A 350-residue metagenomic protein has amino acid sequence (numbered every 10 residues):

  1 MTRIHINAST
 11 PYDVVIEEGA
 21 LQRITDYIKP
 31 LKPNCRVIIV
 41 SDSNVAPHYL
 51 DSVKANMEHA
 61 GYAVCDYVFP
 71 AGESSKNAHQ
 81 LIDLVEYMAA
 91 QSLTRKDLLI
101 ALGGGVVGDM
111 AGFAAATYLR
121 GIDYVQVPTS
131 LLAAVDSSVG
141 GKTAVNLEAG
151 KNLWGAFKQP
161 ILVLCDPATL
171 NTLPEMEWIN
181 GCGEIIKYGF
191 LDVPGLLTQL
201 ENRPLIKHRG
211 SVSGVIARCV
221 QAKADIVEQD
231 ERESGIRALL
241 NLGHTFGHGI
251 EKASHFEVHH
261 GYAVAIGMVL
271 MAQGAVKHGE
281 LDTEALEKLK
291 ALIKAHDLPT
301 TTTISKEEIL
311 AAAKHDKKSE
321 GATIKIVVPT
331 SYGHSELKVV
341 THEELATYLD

Functional and structural regions predicted by a protein language model:
M1-D97: ATP/NTP phosphate-donor binding region
V15, F113-R203: A glycine/threonine-rich phosphate-anchoring loop and its flanking beta-alpha core in nucleotide/phosphate-binding
L84, A111-A115, I185, I250 (+1 more regions): Buried hydrophobic packing segments
V85-L99, A111-Q126: Non-catalytic interfacial helical region
V106-F113, A134-V135, G249: Short glycine/serine/threonine-rich phosphate/pyrophosphate-binding segments that cradle anionic phosphate groups
G183-I185, E280-D350: C-terminal charged capping/lid subdomain of soluble metabolic enzymes
Q199-E307: Active-site segments that bind and position negatively charged phosphate/pyrophosphate groups
